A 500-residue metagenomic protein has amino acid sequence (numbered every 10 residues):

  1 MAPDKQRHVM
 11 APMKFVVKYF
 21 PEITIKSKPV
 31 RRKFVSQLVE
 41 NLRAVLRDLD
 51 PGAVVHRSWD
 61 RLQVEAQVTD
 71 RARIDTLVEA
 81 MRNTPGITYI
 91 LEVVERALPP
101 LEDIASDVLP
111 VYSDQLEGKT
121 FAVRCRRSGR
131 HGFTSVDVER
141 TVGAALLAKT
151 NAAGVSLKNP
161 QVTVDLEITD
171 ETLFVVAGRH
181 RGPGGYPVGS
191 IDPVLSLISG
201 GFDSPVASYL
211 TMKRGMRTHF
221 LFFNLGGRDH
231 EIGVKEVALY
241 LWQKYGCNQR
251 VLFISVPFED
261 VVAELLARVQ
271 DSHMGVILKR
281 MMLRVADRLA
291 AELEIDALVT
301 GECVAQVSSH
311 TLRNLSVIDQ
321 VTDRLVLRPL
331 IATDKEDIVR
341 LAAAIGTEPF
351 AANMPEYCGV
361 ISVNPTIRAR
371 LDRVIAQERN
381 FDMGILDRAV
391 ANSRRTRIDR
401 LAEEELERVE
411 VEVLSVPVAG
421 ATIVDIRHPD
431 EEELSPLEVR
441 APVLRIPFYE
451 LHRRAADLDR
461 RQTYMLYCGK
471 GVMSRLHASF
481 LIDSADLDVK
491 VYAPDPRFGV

Functional and structural regions predicted by a protein language model:
P3-L195, P205-L252, Q320, R368-A369 (+5 more regions): RNA-binding accessory domains that recognize and position tRNA/RNA substrates
D50-A53, I295-H310, D319-V321, I331-Q377: Mid-to-C-terminal catalytic subdomains of enzymes that bind/position adenosyl phosphate moieties or nucleic-acid
Q115-L116, L289-I295, V418, L458-R460: Glycine-rich phosphate-binding loop signature in dinucleotide/nucleotide-binding domains
V142-L146, R179-I191, Y245, V262 (+2 more regions): Active-site adenylate/phosphate-handling loop in enzymes that bind or generate adenylated species
L239-A267, P355, V360: A conserved beta-strand->alpha-helix junction
T422-I426: Short hydrophobic beta-strand that contains or immediately precedes a catalytic carboxylate
P429-M465, K470-V500: Rhodanese-like catalytic fold shared by cysteine-dependent sulfurtransferases and DSP/PTP-type phosphatases
